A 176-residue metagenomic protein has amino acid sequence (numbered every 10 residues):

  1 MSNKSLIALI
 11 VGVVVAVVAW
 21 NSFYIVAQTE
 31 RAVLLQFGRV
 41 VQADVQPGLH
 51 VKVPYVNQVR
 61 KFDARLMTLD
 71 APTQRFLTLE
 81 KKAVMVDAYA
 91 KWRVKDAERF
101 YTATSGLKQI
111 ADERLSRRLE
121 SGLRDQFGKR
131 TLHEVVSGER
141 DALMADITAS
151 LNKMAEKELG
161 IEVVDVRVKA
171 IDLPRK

Functional and structural regions predicted by a protein language model:
S2-F23: Single-pass alpha-helical transmembrane signal-anchor segments
V13, T68-D70, S150: Short leucine-rich amphipathic alpha-helices used at interfaces
W20-G128: Hydrophobic membrane-anchoring helix/hairpin
T78-E80, V86, K91-W92, A111-K176: Amphipathic, coiled-coil-like alpha-helical scaffolding segments used for oligomerization/assembly
